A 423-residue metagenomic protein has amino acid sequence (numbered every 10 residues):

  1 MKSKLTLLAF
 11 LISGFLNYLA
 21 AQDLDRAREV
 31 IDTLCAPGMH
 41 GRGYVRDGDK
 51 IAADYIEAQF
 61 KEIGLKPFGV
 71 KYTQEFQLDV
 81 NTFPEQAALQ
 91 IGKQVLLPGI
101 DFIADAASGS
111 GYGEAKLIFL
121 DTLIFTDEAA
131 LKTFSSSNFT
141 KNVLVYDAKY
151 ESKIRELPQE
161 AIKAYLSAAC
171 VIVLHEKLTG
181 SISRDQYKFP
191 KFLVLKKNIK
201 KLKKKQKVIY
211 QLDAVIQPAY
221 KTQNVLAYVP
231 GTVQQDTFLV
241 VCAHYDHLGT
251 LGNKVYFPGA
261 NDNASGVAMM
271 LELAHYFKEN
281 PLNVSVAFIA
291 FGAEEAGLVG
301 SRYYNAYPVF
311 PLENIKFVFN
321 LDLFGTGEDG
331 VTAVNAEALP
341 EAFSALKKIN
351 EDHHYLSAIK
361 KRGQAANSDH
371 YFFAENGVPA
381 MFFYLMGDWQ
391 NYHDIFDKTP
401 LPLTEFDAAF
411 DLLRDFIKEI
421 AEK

Functional and structural regions predicted by a protein language model:
M1-D23: Bacterial Sec-dependent N-terminal signal peptides
D23-D47, I51, I63, P67-F68 (+7 more regions): N-terminal capping segment at the start of a domain
D23-M39, Y44, G48, Y55-P67 (+3 more regions): Catalytic-core environment of secreted peptidases
P37-D47, E62, Q74-Q77, F119-L120 (+7 more regions): Second-shell loop/turn segments in exported
H40-V143, D147-A148: Noncatalytic luminal/extracellular "stalk/propeptide" segments of secretory-pathway proteins
G109-L117, I124-E128, H175-P258, H275 (+2 more regions): Soluble metallo-hydrolase cores and metallopeptidase-like ectodomains found primarily in the secretory/periplasmic
H275, Q390-K423: His/Asp/Glu-rich mid-to-C-terminal helical/loop segments that flank catalytic regions of hydrolases
L282, F291-N391: Metal-dependent peptidase/peptidase-like ectodomains
